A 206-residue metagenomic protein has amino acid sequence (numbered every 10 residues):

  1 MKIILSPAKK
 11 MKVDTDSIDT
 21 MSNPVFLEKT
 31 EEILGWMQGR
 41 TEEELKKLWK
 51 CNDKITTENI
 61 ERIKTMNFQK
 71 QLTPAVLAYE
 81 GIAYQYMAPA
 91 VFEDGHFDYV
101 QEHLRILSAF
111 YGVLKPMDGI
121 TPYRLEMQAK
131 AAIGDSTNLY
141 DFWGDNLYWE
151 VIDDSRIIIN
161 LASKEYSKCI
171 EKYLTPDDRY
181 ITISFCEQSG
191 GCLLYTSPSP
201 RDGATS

Functional and structural regions predicted by a protein language model:
K2-S6, I157-N160: Short hydrophobic beta-strand segments
I4-V91: Active-site helix-to-loop segments that bind/position phosphate- or nucleotide-bearing substrates and donors across
E28, E32, Y99-E102, I106 (+1 more regions): A non-catalytic, amphipathic alpha-helix used as a structural packing/dimerization or gating element in enzyme scaffolds
I55-T65, A129-Y140: Charged, often glycine-rich, active-site loop that binds/positions anionic groups
A90-E126, D135: Hydrophobic/aromatic-rich, well-ordered segments within soluble, folded domains that form packed cores
A131-L174: A contiguous pocket-lining binding segment that forms or flanks enzyme active sites
N160, K164-S197: Extended substrate/cofactor- or partner-recognition/assembly subdomains adjacent to catalytic sites in enzymes
Y195-T205: Single conserved hydrophobic/aromatic residue that forms the stacking wall/gate of nucleotide- or nucleobase-binding
